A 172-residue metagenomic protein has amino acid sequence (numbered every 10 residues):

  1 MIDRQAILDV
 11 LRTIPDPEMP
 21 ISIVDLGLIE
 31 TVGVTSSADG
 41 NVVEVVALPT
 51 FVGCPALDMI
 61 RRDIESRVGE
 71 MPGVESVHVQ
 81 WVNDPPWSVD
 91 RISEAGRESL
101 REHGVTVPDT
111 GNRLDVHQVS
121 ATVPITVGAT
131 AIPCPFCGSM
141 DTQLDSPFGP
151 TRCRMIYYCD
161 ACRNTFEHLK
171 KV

Functional and structural regions predicted by a protein language model:
M1-L26: N-proximal, solvent-exposed amphipathic alpha-helical segments enriched in charged/polar residues
E18-L48: Short edge beta-strands and adjacent turn/loop segments
T50-S76: Short, non-transmembrane amphipathic alpha-helical segments
A131, S139, I156: Residues immediately within or flanking Cys/His clusters that coordinate Zn2+ in small zinc-binding modules
C134-C137, C159-C162: Short cysteine-rich clusters marking metal-coordination/redox-active sites
S139-Q143, E167: Short functional micro-motifs and their immediate structural scaffolds
S146-I156: Short linker/helix segments within small regulatory modules
A161-V172: Short metal-binding segments enriched for Cys and/or His
